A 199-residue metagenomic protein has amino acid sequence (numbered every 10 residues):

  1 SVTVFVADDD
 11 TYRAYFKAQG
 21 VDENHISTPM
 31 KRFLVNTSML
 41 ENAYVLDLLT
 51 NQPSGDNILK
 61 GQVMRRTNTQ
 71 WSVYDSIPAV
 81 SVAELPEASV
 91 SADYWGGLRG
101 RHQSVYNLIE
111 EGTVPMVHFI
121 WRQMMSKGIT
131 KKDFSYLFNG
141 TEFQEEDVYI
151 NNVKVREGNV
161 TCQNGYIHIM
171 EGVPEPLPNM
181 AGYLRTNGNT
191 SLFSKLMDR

Functional and structural regions predicted by a protein language model:
S1-G61, G140-R199: Extracellular/surface-associated beta-sandwich interaction domains
D22-V153: Aromatic/histidine-rich interaction motifs
